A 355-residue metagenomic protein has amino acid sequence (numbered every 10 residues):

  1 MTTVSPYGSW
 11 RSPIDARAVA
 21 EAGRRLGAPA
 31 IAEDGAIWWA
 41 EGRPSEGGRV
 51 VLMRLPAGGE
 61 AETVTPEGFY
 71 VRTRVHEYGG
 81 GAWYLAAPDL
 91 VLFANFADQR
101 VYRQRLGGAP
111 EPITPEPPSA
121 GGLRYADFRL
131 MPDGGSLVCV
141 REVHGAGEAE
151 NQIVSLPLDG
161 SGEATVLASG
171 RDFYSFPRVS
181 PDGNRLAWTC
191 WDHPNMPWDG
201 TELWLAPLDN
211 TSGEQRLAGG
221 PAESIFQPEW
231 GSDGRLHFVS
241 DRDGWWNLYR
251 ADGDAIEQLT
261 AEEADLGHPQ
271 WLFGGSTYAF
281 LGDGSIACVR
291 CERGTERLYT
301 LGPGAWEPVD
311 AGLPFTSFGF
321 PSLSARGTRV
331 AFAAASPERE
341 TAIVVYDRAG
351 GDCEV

Functional and structural regions predicted by a protein language model:
Y7-M53, R72-Y84: Beta-strand-rich domains and repeat architectures in extracellular enzymes and scaffolds, especially beta-propellers
S12-A20, E62-T73, E111-P118, E163-A168 (+4 more regions): A short beta-strand motif characteristic of beta-propeller blades
R25-A30, A40-E41, R49-V50, E62-T63 (+8 more regions): Non-catalytic accessory segments flanking enzyme active sites
A32-E33, L85-P88, P132-D133, P181-D182 (+3 more regions): Residue-level detector of Asp-centered blade-edge/turn motifs that repeat once per structural unit in beta-propeller
I37, V91, L137, L186 (+3 more regions): Hydrophobic beta-strand positions that form the internal "hydrophobic ladder" of WD40/Gbeta-like beta-propeller blades
E41-V51, V71-E77, F93-V101, P117-R124 (+9 more regions): A flexible loop/linker signature enriched in serine peptidases of the S9 family
P56-G59, R105-G108, P157-G160, L208-N210 (+3 more regions): Short loop/turn segments that connect beta-strands within beta-propeller blades
